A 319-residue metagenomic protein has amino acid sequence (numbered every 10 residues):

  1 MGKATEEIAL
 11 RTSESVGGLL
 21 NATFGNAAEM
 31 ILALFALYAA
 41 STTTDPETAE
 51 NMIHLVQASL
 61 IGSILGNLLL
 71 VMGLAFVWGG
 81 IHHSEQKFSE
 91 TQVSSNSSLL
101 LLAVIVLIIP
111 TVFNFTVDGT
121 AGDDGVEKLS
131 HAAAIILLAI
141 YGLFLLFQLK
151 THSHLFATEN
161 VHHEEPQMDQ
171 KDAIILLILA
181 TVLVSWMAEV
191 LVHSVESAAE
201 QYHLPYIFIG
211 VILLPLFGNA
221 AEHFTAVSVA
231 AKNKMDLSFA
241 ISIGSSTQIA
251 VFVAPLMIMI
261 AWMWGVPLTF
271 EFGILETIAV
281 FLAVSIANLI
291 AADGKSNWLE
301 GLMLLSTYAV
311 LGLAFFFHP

Functional and structural regions predicted by a protein language model:
M1-P319: Hydrophobic alpha-helical segments, chiefly the membrane-spanning helices and signal/signal-anchor peptides
